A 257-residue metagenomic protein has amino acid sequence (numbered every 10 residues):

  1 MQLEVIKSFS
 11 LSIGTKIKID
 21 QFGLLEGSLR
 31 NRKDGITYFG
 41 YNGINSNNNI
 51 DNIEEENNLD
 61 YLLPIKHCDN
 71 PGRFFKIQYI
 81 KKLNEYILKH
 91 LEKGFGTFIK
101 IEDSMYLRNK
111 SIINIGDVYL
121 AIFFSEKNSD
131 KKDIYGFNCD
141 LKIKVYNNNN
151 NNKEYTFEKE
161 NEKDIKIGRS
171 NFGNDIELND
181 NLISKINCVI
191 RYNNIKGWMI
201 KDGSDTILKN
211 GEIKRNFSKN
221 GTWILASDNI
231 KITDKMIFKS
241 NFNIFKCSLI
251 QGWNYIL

Functional and structural regions predicted by a protein language model:
M1-T15, D20-Q21, G27, V118-G197 (+1 more regions): Regulatory inter-domain linker segments that are low-complexity and enriched for serine/threonine/proline
Q21-N109, F157-N241: Forkhead-associated
